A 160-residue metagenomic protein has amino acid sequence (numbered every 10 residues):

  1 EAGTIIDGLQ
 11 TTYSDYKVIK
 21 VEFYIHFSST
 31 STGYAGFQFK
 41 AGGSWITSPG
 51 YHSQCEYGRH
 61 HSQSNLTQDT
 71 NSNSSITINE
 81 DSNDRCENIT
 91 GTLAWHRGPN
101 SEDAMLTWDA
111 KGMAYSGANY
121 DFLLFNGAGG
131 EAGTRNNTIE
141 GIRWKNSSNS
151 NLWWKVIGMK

Functional and structural regions predicted by a protein language model:
E1-K160: Surface-exposed molecular-recognition determinants
